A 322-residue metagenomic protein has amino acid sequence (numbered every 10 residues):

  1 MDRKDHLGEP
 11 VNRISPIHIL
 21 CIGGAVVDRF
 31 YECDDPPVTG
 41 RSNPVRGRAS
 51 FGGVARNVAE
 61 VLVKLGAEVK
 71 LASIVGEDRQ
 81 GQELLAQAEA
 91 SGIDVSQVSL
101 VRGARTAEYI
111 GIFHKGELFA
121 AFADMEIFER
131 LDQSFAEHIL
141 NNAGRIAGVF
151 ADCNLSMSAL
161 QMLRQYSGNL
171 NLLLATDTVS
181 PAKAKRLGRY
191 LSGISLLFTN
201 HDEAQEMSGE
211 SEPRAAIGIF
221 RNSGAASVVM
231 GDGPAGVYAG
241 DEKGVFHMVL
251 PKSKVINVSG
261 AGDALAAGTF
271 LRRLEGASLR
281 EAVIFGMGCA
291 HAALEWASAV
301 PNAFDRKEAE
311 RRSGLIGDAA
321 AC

Functional and structural regions predicted by a protein language model:
M1-I74, R79-I93, I256, W296 (+1 more regions): Glycine-rich phosphate/adenosyl-contacting loop at the front of the ribokinase-like
D2-A25, A86-L100, I112-F246, V300 (+1 more regions): Ribokinase/PfkB-type carbohydrate-kinase core domain
S42-G53, N57, R79, V101 (+7 more regions): Residues at secondary-structure transition points
A55-A59, G81, A107, L160 (+3 more regions): A general structural signal for well-ordered alpha-helical segments in protein cores
N57-E60, Q165, D202, R214 (+3 more regions): A broad detector of short, well-ordered amphipathic alpha-helices that serve as recognition/interaction surfaces
V61, Q87, Y166, G268 (+1 more regions): Rossmann-fold NAD(P)-dependent oxidoreductase module
K64, S223, S227, D232 (+1 more regions): Conserved post-catalytic alpha-helical subdomain immediately downstream of the catalytic base and nucleotide-binding
